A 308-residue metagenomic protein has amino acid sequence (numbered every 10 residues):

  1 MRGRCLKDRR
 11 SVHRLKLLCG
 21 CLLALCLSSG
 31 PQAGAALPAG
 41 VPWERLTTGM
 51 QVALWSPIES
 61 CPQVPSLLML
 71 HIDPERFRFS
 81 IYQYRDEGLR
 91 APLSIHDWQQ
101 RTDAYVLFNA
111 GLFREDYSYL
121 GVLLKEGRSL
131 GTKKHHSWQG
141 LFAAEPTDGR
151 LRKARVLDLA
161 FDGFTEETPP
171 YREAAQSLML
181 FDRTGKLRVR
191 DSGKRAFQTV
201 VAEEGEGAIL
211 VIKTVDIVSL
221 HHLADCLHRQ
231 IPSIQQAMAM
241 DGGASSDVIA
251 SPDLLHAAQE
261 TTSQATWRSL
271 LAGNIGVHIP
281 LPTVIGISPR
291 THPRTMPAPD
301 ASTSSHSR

Functional and structural regions predicted by a protein language model:
C5-C19: Bacterial N-terminal signal peptides that target proteins for export
L18-S28: Bacterial N-terminal signal peptides
A33-H135, L210-K213: Zymogen propeptides
M69, L141, V200: Short, surface-exposed charged micro-motifs
L107, V201, D241: A residue-level signal for conserved active-site and pocket-lining positions in enzyme catalytic cores
N109-A110, Q236-A239: Surface-exposed patches in mature extracellular/periplasmic domains of secreted proteins
R114-L187, S192: Active-site-adjacent helix-turn-beta-strand microarchitecture at beta-sheet edges that either contains or buttresses
Y117-H136, L187-Q236, S245-H306: Conserved, well-ordered active-site substructure
